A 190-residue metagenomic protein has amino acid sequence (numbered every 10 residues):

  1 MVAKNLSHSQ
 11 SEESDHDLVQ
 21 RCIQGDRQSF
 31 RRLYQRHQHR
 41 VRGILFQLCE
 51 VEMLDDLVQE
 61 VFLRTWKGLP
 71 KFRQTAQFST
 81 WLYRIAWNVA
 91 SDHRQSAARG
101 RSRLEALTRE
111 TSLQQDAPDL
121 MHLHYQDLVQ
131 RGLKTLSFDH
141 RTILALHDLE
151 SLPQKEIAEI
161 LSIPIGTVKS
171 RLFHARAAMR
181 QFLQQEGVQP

Functional and structural regions predicted by a protein language model:
M1-S9, R21, S102, H122-R131 (+3 more regions): C-terminal edge and immediately downstream basic/flexible tail or linker adjoining helix-turn-helix-like DNA-binding
A3-S9, I23-R32, R42-E60, I165 (+1 more regions): Short, charged helix-capping/linker segments at alpha-helix termini
S11-D15, D92, G100-Q126, P153: Internal acidic/polar
I23-Q24, E60-Q77, S96-A98, R109: Sigma70-family region 2
R36-H39, Q47-E50, A145-L152: Short helix-capping/turn signature of helix-turn-helix
D56-L63, A76-N88: Structural recognition of an alpha-helix C-terminal capping motif at a helix-to-coil junction
P70-Q74, R84-E105, H122, H174: Arg/Lys-rich amphipathic alpha helix in sigma70-family domain 2
R131-T142, L146, E150-T167, Q181-F182: Helix-turn-helix DNA-binding module
